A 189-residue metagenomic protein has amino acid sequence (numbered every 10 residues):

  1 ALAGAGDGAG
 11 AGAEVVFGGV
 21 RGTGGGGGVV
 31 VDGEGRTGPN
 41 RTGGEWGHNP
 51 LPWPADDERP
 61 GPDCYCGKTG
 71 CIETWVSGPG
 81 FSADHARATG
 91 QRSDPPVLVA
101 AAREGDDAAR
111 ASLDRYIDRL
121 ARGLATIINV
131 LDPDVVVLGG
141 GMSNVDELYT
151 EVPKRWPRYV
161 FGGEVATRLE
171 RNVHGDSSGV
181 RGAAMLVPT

Functional and structural regions predicted by a protein language model:
L2-E14, W53-T189: ATP-binding/phosphotransfer module of carbohydrate and carboxylate kinases, centering on a glycine-rich
A13-W75: Glycine-rich phosphate-binding loop of actin/hexokinase-like ATP-binding domains
